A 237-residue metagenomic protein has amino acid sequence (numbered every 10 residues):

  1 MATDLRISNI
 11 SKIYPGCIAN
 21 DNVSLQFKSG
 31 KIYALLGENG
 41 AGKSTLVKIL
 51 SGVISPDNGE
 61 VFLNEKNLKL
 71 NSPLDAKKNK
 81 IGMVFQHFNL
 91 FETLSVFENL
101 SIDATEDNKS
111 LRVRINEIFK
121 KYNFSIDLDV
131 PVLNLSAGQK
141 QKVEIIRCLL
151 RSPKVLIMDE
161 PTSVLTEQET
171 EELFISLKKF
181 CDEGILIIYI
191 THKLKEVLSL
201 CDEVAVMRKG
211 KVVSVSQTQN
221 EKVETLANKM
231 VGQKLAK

Functional and structural regions predicted by a protein language model:
A2-K237: Glycine-rich phosphate-binding loops of nucleotide-dependent enzymes
